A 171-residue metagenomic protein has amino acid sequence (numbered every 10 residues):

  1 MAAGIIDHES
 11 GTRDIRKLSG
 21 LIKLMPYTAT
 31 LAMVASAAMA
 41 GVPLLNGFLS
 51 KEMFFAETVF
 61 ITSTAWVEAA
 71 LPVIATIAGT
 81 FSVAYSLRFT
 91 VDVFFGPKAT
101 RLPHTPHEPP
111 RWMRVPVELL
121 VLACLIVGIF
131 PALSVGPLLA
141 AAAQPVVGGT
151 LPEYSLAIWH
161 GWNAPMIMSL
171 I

Functional and structural regions predicted by a protein language model:
M1-I15: Alpha-helical multi-pass transmembrane bundles of energy-transducing inner-membrane proteins
A3, K51-E52, V83-L87, V91 (+1 more regions): Alpha-helical transmembrane segments of polytopic integral membrane proteins, especially the permease/helical cores
K23-A32, H107-A123: Alpha-helical transmembrane segments and their helix-start/interface "positive-inside/aromatic belt" motifs in integral
M33-M39, P72-G79, V121, L125: Hydrophobic alpha-helical transmembrane segments of multi-pass small-molecule transporters/permeases
A38-M53, V121-A143: Alpha-helical transmembrane segments and their membrane-interface junctions in multi-pass membrane proteins
M53-I61, S134-G161: Membrane-interfacial helical/loop segments at transmembrane boundaries in membrane proteins
E68-E108, M168-I171: Predominantly late transmembrane helices and immediately cytosolic-facing juxtamembrane segments
R114-A132, I158-I171: Glycine- and aromatic-enriched alpha-helical transmembrane segments of multi-pass membrane proteins
